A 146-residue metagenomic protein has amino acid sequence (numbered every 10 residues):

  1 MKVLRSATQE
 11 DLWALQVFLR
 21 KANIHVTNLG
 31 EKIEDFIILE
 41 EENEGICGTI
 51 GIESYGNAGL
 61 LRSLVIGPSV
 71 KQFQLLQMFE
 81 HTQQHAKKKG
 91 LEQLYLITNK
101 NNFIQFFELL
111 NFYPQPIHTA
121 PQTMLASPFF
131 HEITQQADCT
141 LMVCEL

Functional and structural regions predicted by a protein language model:
K2-L15: A short beta-loop-alpha structural element at the N-terminal edge of CoA-dependent acyl/N-acetyltransferase catalytic
W13-E42: Active-site rim helix/loop that mediates acceptor-substrate recognition in acyltransferases
E34-I38, T49, C139-L141: Short hydrophobic/aromatic beta-strand element in the GNAT-like acyltransferase core that lines or flanks the acyl-donor
I38, E44-E53, G59-R62: Conserved beta-strand in the GNAT
E40-N43, C144-L146: Active-site beta-strand termini and strand-to-loop segments that position acidic
L64-Q72: A short, internal acetyl-CoA/4′-phosphopantetheine-binding micro-motif in the GNAT/acyltransferase core
K71-Q84: Conserved acetyl-CoA-binding loop-helix of GNAT-fold acetyltransferases
K88, Y95-I97, N101-L146: Terminal substrate-recognition subdomain of acyl/acetyltransferases
